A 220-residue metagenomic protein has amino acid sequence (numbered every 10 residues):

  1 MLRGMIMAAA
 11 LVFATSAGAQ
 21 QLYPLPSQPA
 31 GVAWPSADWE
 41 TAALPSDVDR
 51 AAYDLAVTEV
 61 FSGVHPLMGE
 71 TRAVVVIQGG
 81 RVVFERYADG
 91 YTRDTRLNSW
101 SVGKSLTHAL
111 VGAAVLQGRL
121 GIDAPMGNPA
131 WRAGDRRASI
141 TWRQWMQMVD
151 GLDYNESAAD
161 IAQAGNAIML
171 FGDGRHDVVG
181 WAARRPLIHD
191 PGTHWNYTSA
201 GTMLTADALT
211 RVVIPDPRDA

Functional and structural regions predicted by a protein language model:
G4, L11-T92, V115-L120, H176 (+1 more regions): N-terminal leader/targeting segments and the immediately adjacent pre-domain N-terminus
S46-Y53, G69-A73, T95-G103, D135-S139 (+5 more regions): Solvent-exposed, acidic/flexible segments
A73-I77, V82-E85, Q144-Q147, N196 (+1 more regions): Structural recognition of the beta-strand scaffold that forms the well-ordered cores of secreted hydrolase catalytic
G80, L97-D123, W145, T205-L209: Active-site SXXK
A88, R93, A124-R132, A159-G165: Short linear capping/connector segments at secondary-structure termini
R93-D94, S157-A220: Catalytic-site signature segments of enzymes, centered on catalytic residues
N98, L116-D153, S157, R184 (+1 more regions): Active-site helix/loop module of the DD-peptidase/beta-lactamase fold, centered on the serine-lysine SxxK catalytic
